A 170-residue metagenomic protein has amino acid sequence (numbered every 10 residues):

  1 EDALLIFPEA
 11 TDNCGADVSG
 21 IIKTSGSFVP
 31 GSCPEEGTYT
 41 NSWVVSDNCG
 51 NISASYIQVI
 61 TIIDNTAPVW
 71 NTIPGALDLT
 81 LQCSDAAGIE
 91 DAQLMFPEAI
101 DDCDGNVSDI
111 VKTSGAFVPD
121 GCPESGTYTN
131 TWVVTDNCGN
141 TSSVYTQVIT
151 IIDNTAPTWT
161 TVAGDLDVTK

Functional and structural regions predicted by a protein language model:
E1-K170: Proline-threonine-serine-rich low-complexity tracts
